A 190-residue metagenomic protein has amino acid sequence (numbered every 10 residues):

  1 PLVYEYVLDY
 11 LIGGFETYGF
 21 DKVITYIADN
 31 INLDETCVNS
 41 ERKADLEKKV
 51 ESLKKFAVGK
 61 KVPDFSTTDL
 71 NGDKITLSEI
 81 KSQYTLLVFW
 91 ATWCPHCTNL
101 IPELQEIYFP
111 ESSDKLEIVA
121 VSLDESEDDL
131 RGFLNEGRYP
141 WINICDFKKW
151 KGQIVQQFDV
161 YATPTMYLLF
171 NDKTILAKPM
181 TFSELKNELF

Functional and structural regions predicted by a protein language model:
P1, D73, Y84-A91, P95 (+4 more regions): N-terminal targeting or signal-anchor segments and their processing/structural boundaries
P1-D73: Oxidative protein folding and maturation machinery
I75-L104, E117-V119: Short active-site neighborhood of thiol/selenol oxidoreductases, capturing the structured segment around
K81-Q83, S113, V160: Active-site acidic short loop of glycosyltransferases
N99-G137, W150-V155: Structural microenvironment flanking redox-active thiols in thiol-disulfide oxidoreductases
Y139, K148-L189: Thiol/disulfide oxidoreductase modules built on the thioredoxin-like
